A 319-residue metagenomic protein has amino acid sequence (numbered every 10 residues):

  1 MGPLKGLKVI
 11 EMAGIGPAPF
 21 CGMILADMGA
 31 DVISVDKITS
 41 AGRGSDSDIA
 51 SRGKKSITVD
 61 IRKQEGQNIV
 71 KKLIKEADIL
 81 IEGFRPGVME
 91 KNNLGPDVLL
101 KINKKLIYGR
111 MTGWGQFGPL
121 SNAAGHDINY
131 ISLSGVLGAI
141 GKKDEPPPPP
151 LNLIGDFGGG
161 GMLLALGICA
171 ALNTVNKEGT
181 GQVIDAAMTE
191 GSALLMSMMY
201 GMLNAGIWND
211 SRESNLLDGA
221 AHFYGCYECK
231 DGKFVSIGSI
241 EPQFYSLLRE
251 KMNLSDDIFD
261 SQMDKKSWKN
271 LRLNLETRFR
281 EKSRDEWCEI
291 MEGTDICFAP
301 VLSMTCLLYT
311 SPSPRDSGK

Functional and structural regions predicted by a protein language model:
M1-S40: Conserved small-residue-rich beta-alpha loop and adjacent elements that most often cradle the phosphate/pyrophosphate
L4, A50, K71-K75, A123: A short, aliphatic-rich alpha-helical micro-motif
I24, M28, N92-V235, S239: Active-site-adjacent "lid/gating" segments in soluble enzymes
A30, S34-S56: Glycine-rich phosphate-binding loop and adjoining beta1-alpha1-beta2 segment of Rossmann-like nucleotide-binding folds
V32, E292-C306: Short, well-structured beta-strand/strand-turn elements
G53-L100: A structured beta-alpha segment of the ubiquitous adenosine-cofactor-binding alpha/beta core
D218, F223-F298: Aromatic-enriched alpha-helical interface/lid elements that frame and gate functional surfaces
Y309-P314: Conserved small/polar residues in nucleotide/adenosyl-binding loops
